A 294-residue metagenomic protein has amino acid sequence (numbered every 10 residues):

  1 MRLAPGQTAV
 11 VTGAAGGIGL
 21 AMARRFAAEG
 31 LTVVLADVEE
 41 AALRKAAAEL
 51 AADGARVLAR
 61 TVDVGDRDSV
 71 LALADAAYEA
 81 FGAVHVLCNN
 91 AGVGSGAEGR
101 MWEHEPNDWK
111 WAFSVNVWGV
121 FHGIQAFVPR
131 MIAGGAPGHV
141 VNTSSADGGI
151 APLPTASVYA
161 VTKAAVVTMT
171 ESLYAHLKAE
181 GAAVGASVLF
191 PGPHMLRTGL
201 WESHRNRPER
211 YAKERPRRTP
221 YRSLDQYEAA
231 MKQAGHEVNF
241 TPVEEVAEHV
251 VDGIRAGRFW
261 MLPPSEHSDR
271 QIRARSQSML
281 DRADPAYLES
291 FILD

Functional and structural regions predicted by a protein language model:
R2-V34: Canonical Rossmann dinucleotide-binding motif of NAD(H)/NADP(H)-dependent dehydrogenases/reductases, specifically
G6-Q7, R56, A83-V84, M131-S145 (+1 more regions): Active-site loop of short-chain dehydrogenase/reductase
E29-A46: Conserved glycine-rich Rossmann-like NAD(P)H-binding loop of the short-chain dehydrogenase/reductase
E40-A41, T61-A72, P106, T143: The beta1-alpha1 cofactor-binding region of Rossmann-like NAD(H)/NADP(H)-dependent oxidoreductases
E98-M101, E105-K110: Substrate-binding pocket helix/loop in short-chain dehydrogenase/reductase
V141-A165, E171, A175-A179, G192-M195 (+1 more regions): Catalytic loop of short-chain dehydrogenase/reductase
A179-M261: SDR active-site lid
